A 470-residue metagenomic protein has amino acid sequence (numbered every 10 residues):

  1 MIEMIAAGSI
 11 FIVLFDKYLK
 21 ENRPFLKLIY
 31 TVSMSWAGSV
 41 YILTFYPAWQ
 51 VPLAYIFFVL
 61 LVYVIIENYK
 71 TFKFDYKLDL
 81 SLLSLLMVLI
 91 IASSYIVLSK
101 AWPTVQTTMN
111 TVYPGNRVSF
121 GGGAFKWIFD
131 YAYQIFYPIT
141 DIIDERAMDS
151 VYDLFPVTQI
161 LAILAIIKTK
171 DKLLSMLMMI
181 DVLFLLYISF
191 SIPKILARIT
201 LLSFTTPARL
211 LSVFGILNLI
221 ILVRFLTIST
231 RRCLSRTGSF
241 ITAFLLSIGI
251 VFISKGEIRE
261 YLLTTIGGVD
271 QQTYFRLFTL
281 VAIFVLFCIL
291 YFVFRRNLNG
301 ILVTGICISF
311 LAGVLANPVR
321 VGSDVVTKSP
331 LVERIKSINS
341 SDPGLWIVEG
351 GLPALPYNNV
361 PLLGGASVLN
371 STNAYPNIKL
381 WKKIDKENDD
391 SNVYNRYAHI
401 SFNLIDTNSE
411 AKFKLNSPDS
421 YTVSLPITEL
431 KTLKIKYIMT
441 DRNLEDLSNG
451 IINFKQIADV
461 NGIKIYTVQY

Functional and structural regions predicted by a protein language model:
M1-E3, V182-G238, G249-V281: Membrane-helix boundary/interfacial segments in multi-pass membrane proteins
A7-L19, F58-Y63, Q159-I163, G215-L234 (+1 more regions): Transmembrane alpha-helical segments
K20-S39, Y76-K77, T237-L245: Short hydrophobic alpha-helices at membrane interfaces in multi-pass membrane enzymes
L53-M87: Perimembrane helix-loop-helix junctions
F74-I96, S175-L183: Hydrophobic alpha-helical membrane-interfacial segments at the cytosolic entry of transmembrane helices
I96-L173, F184, A208: Periplasmic/ER-lumenal interhelical loops and adjacent helix-loop junctions in multi-pass membrane proteins
S235-S340, L345-Y357, A374: Transmembrane helical bundles and short interhelical boundary loops of multi-pass, membrane-embedded
L315-Y470: Soluble catalytic regions of membrane-associated enzymes that act on cell-envelope and secretory-pathway components
